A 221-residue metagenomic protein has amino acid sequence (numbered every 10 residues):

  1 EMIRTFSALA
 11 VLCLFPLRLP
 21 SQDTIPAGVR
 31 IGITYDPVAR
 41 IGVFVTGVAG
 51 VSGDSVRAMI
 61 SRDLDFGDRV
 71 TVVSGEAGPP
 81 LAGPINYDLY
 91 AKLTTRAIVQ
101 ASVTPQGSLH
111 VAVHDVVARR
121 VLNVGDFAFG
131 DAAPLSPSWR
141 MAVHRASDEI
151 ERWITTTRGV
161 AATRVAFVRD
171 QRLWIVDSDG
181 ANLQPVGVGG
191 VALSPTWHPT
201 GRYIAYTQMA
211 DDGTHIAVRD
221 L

Functional and structural regions predicted by a protein language model:
I25-L89, V99, T104: Short beta-strand->alpha-helix linker/helix-N-cap micro-motif that forms a surface specificity/interaction loop
I85-E149: Amphipathic beta-strand/beta-sheet edge segments enriched in Tyr/Trp
T157-A161, P199-T200: Residue-level detector of Asp-centered blade-edge/turn motifs that repeat once per structural unit in beta-propeller
R158, R169-L173, V188-G189, T207-A217: A flexible loop/linker signature enriched in serine peptidases of the S9 family
V165, G201-I204: Hydrophobic beta-strand positions that form the internal "hydrophobic ladder" of WD40/Gbeta-like beta-propeller blades
D177-L193, R219-L221: Multi-bladed beta-propeller domains
